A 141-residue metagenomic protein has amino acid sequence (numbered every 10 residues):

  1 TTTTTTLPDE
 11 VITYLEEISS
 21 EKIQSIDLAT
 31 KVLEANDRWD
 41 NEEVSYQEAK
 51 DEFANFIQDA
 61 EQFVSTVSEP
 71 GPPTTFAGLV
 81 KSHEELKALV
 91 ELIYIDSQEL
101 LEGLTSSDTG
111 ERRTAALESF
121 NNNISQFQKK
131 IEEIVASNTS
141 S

Functional and structural regions predicted by a protein language model:
T1-T6: Extracellular mucin-like PTS domains
L7-A54, S82-S141: C-terminal amphipathic alpha-helix
F53-L89: Mature extracytoplasmic domains of secretory-pathway proteins
